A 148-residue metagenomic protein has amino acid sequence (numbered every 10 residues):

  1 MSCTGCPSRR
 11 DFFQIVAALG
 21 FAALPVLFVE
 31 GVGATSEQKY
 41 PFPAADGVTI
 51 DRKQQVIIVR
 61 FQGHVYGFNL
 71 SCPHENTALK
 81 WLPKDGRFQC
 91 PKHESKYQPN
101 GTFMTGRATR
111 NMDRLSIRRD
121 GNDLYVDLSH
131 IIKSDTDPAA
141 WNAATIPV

Functional and structural regions predicted by a protein language model:
C3-C6, D11-D85, D113-V148: N-terminal pre-ligand scaffold of iron-sulfur
G86-E94, M104-D113: Short cysteine/histidine-rich metal-coordination sites, predominantly Zn2+-binding motifs
